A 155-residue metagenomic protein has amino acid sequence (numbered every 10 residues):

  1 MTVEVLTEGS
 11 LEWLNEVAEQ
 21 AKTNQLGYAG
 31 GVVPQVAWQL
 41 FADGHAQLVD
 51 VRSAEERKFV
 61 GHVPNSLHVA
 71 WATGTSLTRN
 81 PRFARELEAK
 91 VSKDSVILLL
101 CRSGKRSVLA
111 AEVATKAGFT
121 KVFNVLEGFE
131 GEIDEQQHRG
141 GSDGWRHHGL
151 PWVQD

Functional and structural regions predicted by a protein language model:
M1-A46, A54-V96, S107-D155: Rhodanese-like catalytic fold shared by cysteine-dependent sulfurtransferases and DSP/PTP-type phosphatases
D50, G104: Conserved G/P- and acidic residue-centered "switch" motifs that form tight phosphate/ATP-binding loops in soluble
L99-L100: Short, surface-exposed ligand- or partner-binding patches at beta-edge/loop junctions that are enriched in aromatics
